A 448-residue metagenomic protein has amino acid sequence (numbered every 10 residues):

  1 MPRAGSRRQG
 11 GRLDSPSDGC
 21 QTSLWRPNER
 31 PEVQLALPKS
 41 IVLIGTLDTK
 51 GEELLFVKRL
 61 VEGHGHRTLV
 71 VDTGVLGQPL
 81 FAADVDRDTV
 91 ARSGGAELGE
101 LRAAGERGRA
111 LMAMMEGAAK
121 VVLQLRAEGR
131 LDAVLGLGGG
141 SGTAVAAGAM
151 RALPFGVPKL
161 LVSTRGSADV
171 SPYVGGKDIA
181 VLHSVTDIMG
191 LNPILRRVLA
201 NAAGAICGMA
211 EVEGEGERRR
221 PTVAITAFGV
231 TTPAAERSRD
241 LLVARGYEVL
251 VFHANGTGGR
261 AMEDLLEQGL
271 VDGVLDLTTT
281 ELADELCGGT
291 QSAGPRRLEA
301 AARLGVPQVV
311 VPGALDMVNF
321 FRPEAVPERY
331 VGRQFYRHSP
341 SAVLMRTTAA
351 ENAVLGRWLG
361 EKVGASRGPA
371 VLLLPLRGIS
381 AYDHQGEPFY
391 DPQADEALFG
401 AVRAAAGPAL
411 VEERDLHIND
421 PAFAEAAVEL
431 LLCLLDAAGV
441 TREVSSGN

Functional and structural regions predicted by a protein language model:
L35-Q78, A133, G142-A152, G156-L161: N-terminal phosphate-binding or glycine-rich loops at protein starts, especially the Walker A/P-loop of NTPases
V42, T49-G63, R67-T68, G289-N448: C-terminal non-catalytic interaction/assembly regions of soluble proteins
T46-E52, D132-V145, A224-A235, N255-T257 (+4 more regions): Gly/Ser/Thr-rich loops at beta-strand to alpha-helix junctions that form or flank small-molecule/cofactor-binding
K50-E62, L69, V75-V85, R218-G256 (+2 more regions): Glycine-rich phosphate/diphosphate-binding loop of Rossmann-like nucleotide-binding domains
A82-R130: Phosphate/nucleotide-donor binding subsite
E100-A104, D169-V230, V354, E361 (+1 more regions): Cap/lid and interdomain-hinge subdomains that line or gate substrate/regulatory clefts in soluble alpha/beta enzymes
A133, V145-V174, H183, L250-A254 (+1 more regions): Short, acidic/small-residue loops that bind anionic groups at enzyme active sites
G136-F155, A235-R239, H384-D391, D395 (+1 more regions): Short Gly/Thr/Asp-enriched flexible loops that form oxyanion-binding sites at enzyme active sites
